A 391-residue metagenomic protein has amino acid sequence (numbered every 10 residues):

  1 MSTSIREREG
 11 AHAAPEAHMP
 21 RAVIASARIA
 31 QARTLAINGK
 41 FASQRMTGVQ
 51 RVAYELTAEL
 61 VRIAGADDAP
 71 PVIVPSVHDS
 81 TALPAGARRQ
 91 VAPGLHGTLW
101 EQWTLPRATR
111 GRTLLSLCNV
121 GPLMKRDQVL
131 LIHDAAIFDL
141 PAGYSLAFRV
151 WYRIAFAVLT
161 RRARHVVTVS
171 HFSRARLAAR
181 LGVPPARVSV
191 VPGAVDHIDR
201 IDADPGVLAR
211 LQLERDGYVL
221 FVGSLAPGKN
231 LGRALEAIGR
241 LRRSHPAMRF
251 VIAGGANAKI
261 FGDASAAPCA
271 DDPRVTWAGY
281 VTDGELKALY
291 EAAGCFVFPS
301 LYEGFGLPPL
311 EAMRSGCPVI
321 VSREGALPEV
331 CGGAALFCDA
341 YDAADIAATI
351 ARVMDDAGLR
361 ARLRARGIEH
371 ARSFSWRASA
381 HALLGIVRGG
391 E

Functional and structural regions predicted by a protein language model:
S2-E391: Carbohydrate transferase catalytic cores enriched for Leloir-type hexosyltransferases
